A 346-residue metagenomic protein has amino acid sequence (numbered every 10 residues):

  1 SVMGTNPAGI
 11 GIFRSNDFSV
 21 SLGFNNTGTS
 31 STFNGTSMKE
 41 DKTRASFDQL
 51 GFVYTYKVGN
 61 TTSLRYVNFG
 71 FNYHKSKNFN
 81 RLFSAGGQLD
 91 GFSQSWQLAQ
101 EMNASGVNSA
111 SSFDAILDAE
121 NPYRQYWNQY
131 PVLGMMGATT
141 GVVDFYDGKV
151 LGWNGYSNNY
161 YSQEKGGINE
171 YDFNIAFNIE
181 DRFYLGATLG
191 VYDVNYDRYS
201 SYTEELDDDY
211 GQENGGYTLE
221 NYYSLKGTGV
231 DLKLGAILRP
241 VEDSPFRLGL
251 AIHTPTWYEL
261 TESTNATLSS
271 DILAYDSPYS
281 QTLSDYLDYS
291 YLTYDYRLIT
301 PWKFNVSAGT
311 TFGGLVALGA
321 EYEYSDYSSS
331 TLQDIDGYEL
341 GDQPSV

Functional and structural regions predicted by a protein language model:
S1-T5, G11-L89, G166-N169: Outer-membrane beta-barrel translocator/receptor signature
T5-N6, L234: A generic local structural motif
T55-V346: Outer-membrane beta-barrel porins/channels
